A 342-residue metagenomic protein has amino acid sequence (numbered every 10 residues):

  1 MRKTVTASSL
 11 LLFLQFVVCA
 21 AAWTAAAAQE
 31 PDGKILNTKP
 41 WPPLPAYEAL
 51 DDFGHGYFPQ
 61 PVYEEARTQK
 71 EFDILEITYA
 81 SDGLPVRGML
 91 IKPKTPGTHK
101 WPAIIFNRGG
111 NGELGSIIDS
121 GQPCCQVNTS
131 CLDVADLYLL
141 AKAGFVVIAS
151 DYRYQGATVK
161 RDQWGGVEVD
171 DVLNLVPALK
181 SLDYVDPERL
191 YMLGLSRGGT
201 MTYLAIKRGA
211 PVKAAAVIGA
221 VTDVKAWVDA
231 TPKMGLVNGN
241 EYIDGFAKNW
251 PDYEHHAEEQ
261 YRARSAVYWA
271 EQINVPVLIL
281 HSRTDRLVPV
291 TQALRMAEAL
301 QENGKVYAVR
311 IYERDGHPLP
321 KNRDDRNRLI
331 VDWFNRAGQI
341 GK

Functional and structural regions predicted by a protein language model:
D51-T98: N-terminal cap/lid segment of alpha/beta-hydrolase-fold proteins
G97-W101, F106-K160, V224-K225: Short substrate-entry loop that stabilizes the transition state in hydrolases
R108, L294-K342: C-terminal catalytic histidine-bearing segment of alpha/beta-hydrolase fold enzymes
D162-D183: Alpha/beta-hydrolase active-site loop
Y184-S196: Alpha/beta-hydrolase fold nucleophile elbow
Y203-A257: Hydrolase active-site cap/lid region
I273, I279-H281, D285: Short beta-strand/loop motif that positions the catalytic acidic residue of the alpha/beta-hydrolase fold
R286-Q292: Conserved alpha/beta-hydrolase "acid-adjacent" motif
